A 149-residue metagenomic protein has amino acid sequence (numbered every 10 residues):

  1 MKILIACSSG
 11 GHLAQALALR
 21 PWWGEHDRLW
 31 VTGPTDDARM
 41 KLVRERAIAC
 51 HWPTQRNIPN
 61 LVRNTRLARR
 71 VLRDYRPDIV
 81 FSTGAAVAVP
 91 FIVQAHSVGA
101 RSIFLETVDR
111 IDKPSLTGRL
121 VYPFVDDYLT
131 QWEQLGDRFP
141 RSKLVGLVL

Functional and structural regions predicted by a protein language model:
M1-L149: Nucleotide-activated sugar donor-binding and catalytic core shared by glycosyltransferases and related lipid-linked
